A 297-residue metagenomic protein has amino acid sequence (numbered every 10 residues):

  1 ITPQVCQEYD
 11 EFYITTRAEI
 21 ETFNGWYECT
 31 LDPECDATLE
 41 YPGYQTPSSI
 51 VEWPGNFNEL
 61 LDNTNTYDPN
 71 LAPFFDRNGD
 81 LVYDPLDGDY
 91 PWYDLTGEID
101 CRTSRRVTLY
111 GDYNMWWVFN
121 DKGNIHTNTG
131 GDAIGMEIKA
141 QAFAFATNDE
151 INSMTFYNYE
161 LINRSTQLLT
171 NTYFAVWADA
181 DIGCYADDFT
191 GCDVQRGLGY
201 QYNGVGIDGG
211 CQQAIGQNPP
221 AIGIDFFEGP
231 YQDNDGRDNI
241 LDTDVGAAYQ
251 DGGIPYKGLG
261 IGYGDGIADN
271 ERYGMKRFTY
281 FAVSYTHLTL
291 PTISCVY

Functional and structural regions predicted by a protein language model:
T2-F156: Extended, loop-rich substrate-binding clefts of extracytoplasmic carbohydrate-active enzymes
E40, E52, D89, Q217-N218 (+3 more regions): Selective for proline/serine-rich intrinsically disordered segments in cytosolic/nuclear regulatory regions
D84, N163-S165, L290: Generic short alpha-helical hydrophobic face used as a protein-protein interaction/packing hotspot
K139-Q141, F156-I162, Y173-W177: Residues within well-ordered beta-strands of beta-sheet-rich folds
A146-N148, T172, I293: Surface-exposed loop/turn and secondary-structure junction residues enriched for glycine/proline
I151, R164-Y285: Polysaccharide-binding surfaces and accessory modules of carbohydrate-active proteins
T286-T292: Conserved small/polar residues in nucleotide/adenosyl-binding loops
V296-Y297: Hydrophobic alpha-helical segments, chiefly the membrane-spanning helices and signal/signal-anchor peptides
